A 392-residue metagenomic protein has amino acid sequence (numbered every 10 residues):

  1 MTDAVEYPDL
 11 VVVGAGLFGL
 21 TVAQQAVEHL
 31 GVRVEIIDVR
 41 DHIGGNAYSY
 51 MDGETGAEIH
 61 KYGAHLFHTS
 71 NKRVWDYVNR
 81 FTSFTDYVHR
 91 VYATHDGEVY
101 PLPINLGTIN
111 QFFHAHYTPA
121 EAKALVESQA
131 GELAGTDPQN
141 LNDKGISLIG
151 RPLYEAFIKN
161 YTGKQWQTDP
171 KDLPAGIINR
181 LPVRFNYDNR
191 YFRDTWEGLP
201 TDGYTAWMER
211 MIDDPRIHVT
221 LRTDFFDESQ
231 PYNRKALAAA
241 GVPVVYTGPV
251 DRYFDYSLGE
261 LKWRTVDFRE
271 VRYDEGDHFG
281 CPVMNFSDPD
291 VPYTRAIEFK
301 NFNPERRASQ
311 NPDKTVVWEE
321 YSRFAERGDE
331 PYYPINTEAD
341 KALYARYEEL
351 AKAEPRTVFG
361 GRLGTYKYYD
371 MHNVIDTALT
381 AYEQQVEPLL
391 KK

Functional and structural regions predicted by a protein language model:
D3-F18, E35: Beta1/beta-strand and adjacent pyrophosphate-binding region of the FAD-binding site in flavoprotein oxidoreductases
T21: Short alpha-helical segment within the catalytic ATP-binding CA
Q24-G53: Glycine-rich FAD pyrophosphate-binding loop
H29, F226-L350: Mid-domain catalytic core of redox enzymes that form a hydrophobic substrate pocket/lid adjacent to a catalytic redox
G44-N46, T94-H95, P101-L102, Y154 (+7 more regions): Short catalytic/ligand-binding loop motif for oxyanion handling, primarily in non-cytosolic enzymes, centered on
E54-G131: Dinucleotide-binding Rossmann-like beta1-alpha1 core, especially the glycine-rich loop that anchors the ADP
D96-P101, L106-V242: Active-site/ligand-binding neighborhood in enzyme catalytic cores
E330-K392: C-terminal catalytic lobe of FAD-dependent flavoproteins
